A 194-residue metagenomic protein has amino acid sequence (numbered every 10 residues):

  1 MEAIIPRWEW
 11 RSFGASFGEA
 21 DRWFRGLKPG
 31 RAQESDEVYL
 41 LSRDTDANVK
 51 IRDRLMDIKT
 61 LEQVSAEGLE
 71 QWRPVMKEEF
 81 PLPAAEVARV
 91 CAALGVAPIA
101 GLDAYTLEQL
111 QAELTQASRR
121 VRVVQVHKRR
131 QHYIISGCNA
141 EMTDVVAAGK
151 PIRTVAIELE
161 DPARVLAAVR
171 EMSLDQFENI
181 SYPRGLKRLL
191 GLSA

Functional and structural regions predicted by a protein language model:
M1-I135, L174-A194: N-terminal strand-loop-strand beta-hairpin
I5-R7, K150-T154: Short, solvent-exposed beta-strand edge segments and adjacent coil->beta transition regions
E19, E67, P151, R164-L166: Intrinsically disordered, low-complexity acidic/polar segments
E78-F80, V145-K150: A short, sequence-level motif marking secondary-structure junctions
R129, C138, P151-R153: A short pocket-lining beta-strand/turn micro-motif at the edge of beta-sheets
Y133-A147: Short amphipathic beta-strand starts and helix->beta connectors
A147-G149, A156-S193: Mixed-charge, glycine-accented linear interaction segment located at domain edges/termini
